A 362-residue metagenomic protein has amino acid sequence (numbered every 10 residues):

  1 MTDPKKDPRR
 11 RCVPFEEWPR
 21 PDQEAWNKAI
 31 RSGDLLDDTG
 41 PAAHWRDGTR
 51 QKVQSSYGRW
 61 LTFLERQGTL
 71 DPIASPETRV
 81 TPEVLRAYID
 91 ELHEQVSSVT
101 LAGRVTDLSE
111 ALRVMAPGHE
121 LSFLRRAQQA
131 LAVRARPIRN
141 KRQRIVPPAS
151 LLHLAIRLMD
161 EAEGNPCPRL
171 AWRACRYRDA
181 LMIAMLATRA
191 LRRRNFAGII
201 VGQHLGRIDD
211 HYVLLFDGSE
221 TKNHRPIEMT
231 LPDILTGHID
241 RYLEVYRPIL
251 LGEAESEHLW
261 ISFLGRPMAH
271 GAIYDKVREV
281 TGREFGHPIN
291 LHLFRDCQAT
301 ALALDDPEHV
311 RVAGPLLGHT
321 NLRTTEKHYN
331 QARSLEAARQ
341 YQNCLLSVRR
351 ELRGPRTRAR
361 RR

Functional and structural regions predicted by a protein language model:
M1, P41-R126, L231, Y329: Non-catalytic DNA-binding core/recognition domains of DNA-processing enzymes
T2-D3, N343-R362: C-terminal secondary-structure termini that scaffold catalytic or DNA-interacting sites
E120-G164, E220-K222, F263-L264: Flexible interdomain linker/hinge and immediately adjacent N-terminus of the catalytic tyrosine-recombinase domain
H153-R193: Basic, Lys/Arg- and aromatic-enriched nucleic-acid-binding interface segment
R169, I249-E253, Y274-P315, L322 (+1 more regions): Short, basic (Lys/Arg/His-rich) helix/loop patches that form interaction surfaces in the mid-to-C-terminal regions
R194, G198-H238: Conserved tyrosine-mediated DNA breakage-rejoining catalytic core shared by Y-recombinases
T221-R241, S256-E279, N290: C-terminal catalytic core of Y-nucleophile DNA break-rejoin enzymes
L317-C344: Catalytic-site neighborhood detector that most strongly recognizes the C-terminal catalytic loop/helix of tyrosine
